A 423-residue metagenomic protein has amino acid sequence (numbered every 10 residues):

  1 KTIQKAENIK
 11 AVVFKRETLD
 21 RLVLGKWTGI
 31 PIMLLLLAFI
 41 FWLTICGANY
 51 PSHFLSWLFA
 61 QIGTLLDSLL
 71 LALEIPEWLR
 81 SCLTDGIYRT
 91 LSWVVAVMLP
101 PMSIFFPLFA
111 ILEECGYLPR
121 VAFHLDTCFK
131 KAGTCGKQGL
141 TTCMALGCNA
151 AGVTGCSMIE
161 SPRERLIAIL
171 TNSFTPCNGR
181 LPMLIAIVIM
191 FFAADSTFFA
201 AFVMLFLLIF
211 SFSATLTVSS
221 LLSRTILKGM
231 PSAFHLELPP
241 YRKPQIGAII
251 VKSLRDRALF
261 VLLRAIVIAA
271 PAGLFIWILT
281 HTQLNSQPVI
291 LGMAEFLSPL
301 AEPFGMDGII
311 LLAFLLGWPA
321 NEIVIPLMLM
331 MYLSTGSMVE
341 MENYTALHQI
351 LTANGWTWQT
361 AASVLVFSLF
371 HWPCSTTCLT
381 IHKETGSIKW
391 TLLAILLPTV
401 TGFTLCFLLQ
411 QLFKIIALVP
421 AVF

Functional and structural regions predicted by a protein language model:
K1-D20: Switch/coupling subdomain of P-loop NTPase systems
T2-E7, L222-A258, P420-F423: Interfacial helix-loop-helix hairpins and adjacent transmembrane helices of multi-pass alpha-helical membrane proteins
I30-F39, L70, E74, W78-I111 (+5 more regions): Core transmembrane alpha-helical segments of multi-pass membrane transporters/permeases
N49-T90, P107, A132, V153-A168 (+2 more regions): Extended, low-charge hydrophobic alpha-helical regions
Q61-L69, P119-A150, K228-V251, Y332-A346: Juxtamembrane inter-helical linkers in multi-pass membrane proteins
P100-L112, L118, G133-F191, S368-L379: Transmembrane alpha-helix detector for multi-pass membrane proteins
N178-V203, T376-S387, L408-V419: Transmembrane helix-loop junctions at the membrane interface of multipass transporters and ion channels
A201-V218, G317: Alpha-helical transmembrane segments
